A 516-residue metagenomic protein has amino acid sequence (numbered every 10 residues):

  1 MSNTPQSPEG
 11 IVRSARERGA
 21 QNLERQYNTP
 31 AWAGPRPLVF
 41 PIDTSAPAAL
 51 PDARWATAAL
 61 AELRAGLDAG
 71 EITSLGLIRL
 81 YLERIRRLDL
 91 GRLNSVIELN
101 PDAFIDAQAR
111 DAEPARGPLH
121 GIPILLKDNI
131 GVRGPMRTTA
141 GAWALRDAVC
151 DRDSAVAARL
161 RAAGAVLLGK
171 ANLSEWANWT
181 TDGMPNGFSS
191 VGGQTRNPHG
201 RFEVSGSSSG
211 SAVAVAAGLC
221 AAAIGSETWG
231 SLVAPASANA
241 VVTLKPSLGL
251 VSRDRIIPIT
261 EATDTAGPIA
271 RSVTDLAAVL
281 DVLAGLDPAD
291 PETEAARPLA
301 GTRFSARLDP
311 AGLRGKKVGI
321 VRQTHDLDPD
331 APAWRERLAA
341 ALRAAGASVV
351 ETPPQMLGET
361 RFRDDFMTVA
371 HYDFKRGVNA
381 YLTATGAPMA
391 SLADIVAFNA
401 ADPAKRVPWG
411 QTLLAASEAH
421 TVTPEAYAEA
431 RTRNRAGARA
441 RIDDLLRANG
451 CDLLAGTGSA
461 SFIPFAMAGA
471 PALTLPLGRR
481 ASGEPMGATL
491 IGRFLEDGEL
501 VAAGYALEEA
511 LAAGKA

Functional and structural regions predicted by a protein language model:
S2-R146, W176-N178, A295-A296, A300 (+2 more regions): Short, well-ordered alpha-helical
A46-P51, H120-A140, R307, G312-V321 (+2 more regions): Short helix-loop capping/hinge segments that flank enzyme active sites or metal/cofactor-binding pockets
E62-A69, A144-A148, D264-R271, L490-I491: Short, well-ordered beta-strand elements within core beta-sheets of diverse protein domains
A65-A69, L82-L90, Q108-A112, R161-A162 (+8 more regions): Sec-exported extracytoplasmic/periplasmic mature domains
G70, G121, A162, V166 (+2 more regions): Glycine-rich, small-residue loops and helix-cap segments that act as flexible hinges at active-site edges
E71, G76-R79, S154, R303 (+5 more regions): Acyltransferase
H120-A266, P291-E294, V321, T457: Short glycine/serine-rich loop/turn segments
K245-E336, E359, A512-A516: A short helix-breaking turn/cap at a secondary-structure junction
